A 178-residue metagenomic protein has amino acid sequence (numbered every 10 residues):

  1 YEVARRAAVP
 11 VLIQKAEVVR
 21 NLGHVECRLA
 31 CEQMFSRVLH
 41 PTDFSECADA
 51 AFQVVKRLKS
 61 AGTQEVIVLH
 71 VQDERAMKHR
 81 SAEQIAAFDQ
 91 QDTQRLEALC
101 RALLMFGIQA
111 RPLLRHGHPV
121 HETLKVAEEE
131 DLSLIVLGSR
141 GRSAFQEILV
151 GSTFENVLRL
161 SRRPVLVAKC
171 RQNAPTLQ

Functional and structural regions predicted by a protein language model:
Y1-E26, V126-Q178: Gly/Ser-rich helix-loop-strand patches that form or flank binding pockets for ribonucleotide-derived cofactors
R28-M34, E83-A87, E129-D131, T153-F154: Short, hinge-like loop/turn segments at secondary-structure boundaries
C31-A86, A102, F106-I108, L113 (+3 more regions): Small/aliphatic-rich secondary-structure junction motif
A51-V54, R95, E122: Well-ordered alpha-helical segments embedded in enzymatic catalytic cores
A86-E97: Short, surface-exposed alpha-helical segments at coil->helix boundaries
L99-L104, A127: Conserved hydrophobic residues forming the short capping helix/wall of the S-adenosyl-L-methionine
L114-E122: Charged docking surfaces used in two-component/phosphorelay signaling
